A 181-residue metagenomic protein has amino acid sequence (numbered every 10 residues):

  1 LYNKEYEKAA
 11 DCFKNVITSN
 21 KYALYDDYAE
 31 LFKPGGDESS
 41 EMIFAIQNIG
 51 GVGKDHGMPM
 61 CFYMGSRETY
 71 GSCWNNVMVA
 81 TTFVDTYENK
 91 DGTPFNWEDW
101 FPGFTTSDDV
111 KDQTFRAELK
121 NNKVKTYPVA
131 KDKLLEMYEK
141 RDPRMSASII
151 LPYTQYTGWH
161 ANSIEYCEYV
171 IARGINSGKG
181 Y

Functional and structural regions predicted by a protein language model:
Y2-G174: An aromatic- and glycine-enriched ligand-binding surface/loop that stacks and positions planar moieties
I175-Y181: Long, K/E/R/D-enriched contiguous segments that form extended
